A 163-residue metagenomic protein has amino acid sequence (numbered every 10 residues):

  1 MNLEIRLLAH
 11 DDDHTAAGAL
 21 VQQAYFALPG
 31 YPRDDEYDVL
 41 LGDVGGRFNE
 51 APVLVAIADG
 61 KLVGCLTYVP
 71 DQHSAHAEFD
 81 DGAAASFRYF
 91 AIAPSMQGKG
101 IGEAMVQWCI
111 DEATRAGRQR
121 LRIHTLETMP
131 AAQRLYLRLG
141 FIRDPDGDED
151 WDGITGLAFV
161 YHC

Functional and structural regions predicted by a protein language model:
N2-E4: Extreme N-terminal starter segment of soluble prokaryotic enzymes
H10, L20-A24, A84-A85, Q119-R122 (+2 more regions): C-terminal "cap" of GNAT-fold acetyltransferases
D11-T15, A19-S95, V106-W108, E112 (+1 more regions): Acetyl-CoA-dependent GNAT
E50-L54, E112-A113, Q133-Y136, G156-L157: A general structural signal for short secondary-structure boundary/capping elements
G60, G64, G100-G102, G140: Conserved phosphate-binding and hydrolysis motifs of nucleotide-dependent enzymes
Y89, A93-Q107, T114-A116, E127-R134 (+1 more regions): Conserved glycine-rich acetyl-CoA-binding loop
